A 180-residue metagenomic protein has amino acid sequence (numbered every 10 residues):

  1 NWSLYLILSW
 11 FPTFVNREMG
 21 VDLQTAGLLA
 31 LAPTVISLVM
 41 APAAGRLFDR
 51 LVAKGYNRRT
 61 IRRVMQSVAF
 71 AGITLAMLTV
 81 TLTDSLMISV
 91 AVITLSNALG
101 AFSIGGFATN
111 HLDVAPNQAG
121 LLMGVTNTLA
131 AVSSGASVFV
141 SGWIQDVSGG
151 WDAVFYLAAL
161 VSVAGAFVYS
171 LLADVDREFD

Functional and structural regions predicted by a protein language model:
N1-A44, G100-I104, A108, S137-V138: Extracytoplasmic gate region of multi-pass secondary transporters
V15-N16, L47-F48, V52, S141-G149: Interfacial helix-cap and linker-helix signal at transmembrane-aqueous boundaries of multi-pass secondary transporters
D22-T25, I61-V64, W143-V161: A membrane-interface helix-boundary motif in multi-pass transporters
L31-V35, T94, A98, G124-V132: Transmembrane alpha-helical cores of Major Facilitator Superfamily
V52-K54, H111-A119: Paired intracellular helix-loop junctions of major facilitator superfamily
R59-G106: C-terminal transmembrane helical hairpin of 12-TM major facilitator-type secondary transporters
V80-T81, A159-D180: Multi-pass alpha-helical transporter architecture, strongest for 12-TM Major Facilitator/SLC carriers used
A115-S148: A late C-terminal transmembrane helix in Major Facilitator Superfamily
